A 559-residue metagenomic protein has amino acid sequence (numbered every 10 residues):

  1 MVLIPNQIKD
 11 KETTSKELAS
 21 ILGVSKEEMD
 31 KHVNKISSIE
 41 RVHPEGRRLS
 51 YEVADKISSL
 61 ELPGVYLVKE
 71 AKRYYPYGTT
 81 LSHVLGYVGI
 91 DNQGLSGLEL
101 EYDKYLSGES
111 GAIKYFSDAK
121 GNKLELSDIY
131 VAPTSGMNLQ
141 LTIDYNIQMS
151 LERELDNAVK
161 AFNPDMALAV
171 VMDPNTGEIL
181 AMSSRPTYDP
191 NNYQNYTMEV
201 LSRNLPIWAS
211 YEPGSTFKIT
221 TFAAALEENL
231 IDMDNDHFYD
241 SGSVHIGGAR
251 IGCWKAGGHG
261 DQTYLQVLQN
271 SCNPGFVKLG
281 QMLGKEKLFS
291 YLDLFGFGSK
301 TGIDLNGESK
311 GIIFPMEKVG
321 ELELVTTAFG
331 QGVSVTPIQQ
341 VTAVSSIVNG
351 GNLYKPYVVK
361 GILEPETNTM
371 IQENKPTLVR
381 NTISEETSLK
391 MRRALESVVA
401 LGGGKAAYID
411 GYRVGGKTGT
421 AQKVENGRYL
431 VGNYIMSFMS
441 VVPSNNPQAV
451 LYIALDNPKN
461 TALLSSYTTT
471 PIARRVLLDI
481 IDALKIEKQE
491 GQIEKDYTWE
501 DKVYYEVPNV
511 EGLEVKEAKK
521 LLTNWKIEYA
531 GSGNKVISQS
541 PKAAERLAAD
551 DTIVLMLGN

Functional and structural regions predicted by a protein language model:
M1-I8, S15-A19, I39-R47, E70 (+10 more regions): Second-shell loop/turn segments in exported
I4-I8, R48-S50, E70-K72, Y87-D91 (+11 more regions): Solvent-exposed coil/turn segments that connect beta secondary-structure elements in extracytoplasmic/periplasmic
E12-K16, S20, K31, Y51 (+20 more regions): Solvent-exposed, polar/charged alpha-helical surfaces in well-ordered, non-transmembrane soluble domains, broadly
T13, E17-S20, K31-G136, I453 (+2 more regions): Small/polar-residue-rich segments within soluble enzyme cores
M29-S38, P164-T176, Y239-S243, L305-S309 (+3 more regions): Acidic/histidine-enriched alpha-helical segments
S117-S127, A169, P174-S215, T220-L455: Beta-lactam-recognizing serine transpeptidase/beta-lactamase-like catalytic domain environment
L124-A167: Conserved, well-ordered alpha-helix/loop/beta-strand core segments that scaffold catalytic motifs
G411, I453-N559: Ligand-recognition elements built from short beta-strands and adjacent flexible loops
